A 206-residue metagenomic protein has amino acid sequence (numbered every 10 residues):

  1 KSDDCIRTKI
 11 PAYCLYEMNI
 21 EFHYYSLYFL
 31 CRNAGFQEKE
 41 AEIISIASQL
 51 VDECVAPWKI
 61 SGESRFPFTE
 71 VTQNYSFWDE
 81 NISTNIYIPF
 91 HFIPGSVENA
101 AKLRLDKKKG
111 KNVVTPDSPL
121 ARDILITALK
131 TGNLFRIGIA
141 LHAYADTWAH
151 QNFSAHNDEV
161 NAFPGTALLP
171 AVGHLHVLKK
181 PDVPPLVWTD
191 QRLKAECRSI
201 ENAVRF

Functional and structural regions predicted by a protein language model:
R7-K9: Charged/polar low-complexity intrinsically disordered segments
Y16-F206: N-terminal leader/auxiliary helical segments
